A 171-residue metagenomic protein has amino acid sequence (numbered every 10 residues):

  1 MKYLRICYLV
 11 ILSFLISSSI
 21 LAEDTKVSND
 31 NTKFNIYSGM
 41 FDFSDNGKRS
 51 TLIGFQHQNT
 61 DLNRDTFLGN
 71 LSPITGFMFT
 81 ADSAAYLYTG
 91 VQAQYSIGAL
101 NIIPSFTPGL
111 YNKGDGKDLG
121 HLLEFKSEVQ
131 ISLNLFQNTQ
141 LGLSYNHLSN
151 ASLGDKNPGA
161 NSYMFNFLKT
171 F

Functional and structural regions predicted by a protein language model:
M1-D30: Cleavable N-terminal export/targeting peptides
A22-N31, D45-N46, D61-L71, S96-I102 (+1 more regions): Short loop/turn motifs that connect adjacent beta-strands in outer-membrane beta-barrel proteins
K33-D42, L68-T80, I103-L110, S144-S149: Transmembrane beta-strand segments that form the barrel wall of outer-membrane beta-barrel proteins
F41-T51, F77-Y88, D115-L122, S152-A160: Solvent-exposed loop/turn segments connecting transmembrane beta-strands in outer-membrane beta-barrel proteins
R49-F55, L133, P158-F171: Outer-membrane beta-barrel "beta-signal"
F55, V91, I102, V129-I131 (+2 more regions): Membrane-embedded beta-strands that build the outer-membrane beta-barrel scaffold
H57-N59, F79, A93-Y95, L133 (+2 more regions): Residue-level signature of outer-membrane beta-barrel architecture
L100-S127: Mid-chain, well-packed structural core segment of small domains
